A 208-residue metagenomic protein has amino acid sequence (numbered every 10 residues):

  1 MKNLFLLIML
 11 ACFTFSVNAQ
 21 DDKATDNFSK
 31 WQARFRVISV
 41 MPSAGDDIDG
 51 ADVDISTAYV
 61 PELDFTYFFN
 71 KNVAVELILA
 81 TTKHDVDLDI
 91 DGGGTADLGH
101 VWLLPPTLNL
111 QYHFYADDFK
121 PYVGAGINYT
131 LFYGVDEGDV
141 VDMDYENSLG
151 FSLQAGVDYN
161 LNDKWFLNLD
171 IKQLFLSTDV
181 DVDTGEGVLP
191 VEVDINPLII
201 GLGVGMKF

Functional and structural regions predicted by a protein language model:
F5, V17-S39, S43-D46, Y112: Outer-membrane beta-barrel biogenesis signature
L10-V17: Hydrophobic h-region of N-terminal signal peptides that target proteins for export in Gram-negative bacteria
T25-N27, A51-T57, T95-W102, V140-N147 (+1 more regions): Replace "Gram-negative outer membrane beta-barrel proteins" with "bacterial and organellar outer membrane beta-barrel
Q32-M41, D64-E137, Y159, I195-F208: Gram-negative (and chloroplast) outer-membrane scaffold detector with strong preference for beta-barrel transmembrane
R36-D64: Long, hydrophobic/aromatic N-terminal blocks
A44-A51, V86-T95, Y133-D142, D179-G187: Outer-membrane beta-barrel translocator domains and adjoining extracellular loop/strand segments of Gram-negative
H84-D89, N162-F208: Predominantly the C-terminal beta-signal and adjacent terminal strand-loop region of outer-membrane beta-barrel
P106-L108, A125-Y129, E146-V157, I171-Q173: Hydrophobic alpha-helical segments of small multi-pass membrane proteins
